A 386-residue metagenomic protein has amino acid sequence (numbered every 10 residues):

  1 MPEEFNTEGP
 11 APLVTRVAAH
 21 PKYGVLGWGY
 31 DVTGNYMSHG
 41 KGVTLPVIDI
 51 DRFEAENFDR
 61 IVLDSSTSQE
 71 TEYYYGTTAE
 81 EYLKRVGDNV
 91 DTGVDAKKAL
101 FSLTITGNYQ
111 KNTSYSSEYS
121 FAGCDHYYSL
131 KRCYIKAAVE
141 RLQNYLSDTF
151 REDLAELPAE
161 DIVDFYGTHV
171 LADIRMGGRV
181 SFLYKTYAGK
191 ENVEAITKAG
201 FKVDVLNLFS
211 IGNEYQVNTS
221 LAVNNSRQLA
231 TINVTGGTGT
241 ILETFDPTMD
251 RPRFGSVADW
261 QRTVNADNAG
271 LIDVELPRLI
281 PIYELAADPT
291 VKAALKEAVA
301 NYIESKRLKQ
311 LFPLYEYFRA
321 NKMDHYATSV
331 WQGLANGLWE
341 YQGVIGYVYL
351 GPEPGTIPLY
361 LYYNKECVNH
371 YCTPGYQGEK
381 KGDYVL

Functional and structural regions predicted by a protein language model:
M1-Q310: Membrane-permeabilization and membrane-interfacing ectodomains
K309-L386: Extracellular glycan-binding segments that recognize GlcNAc-based cell-wall polysaccharides
